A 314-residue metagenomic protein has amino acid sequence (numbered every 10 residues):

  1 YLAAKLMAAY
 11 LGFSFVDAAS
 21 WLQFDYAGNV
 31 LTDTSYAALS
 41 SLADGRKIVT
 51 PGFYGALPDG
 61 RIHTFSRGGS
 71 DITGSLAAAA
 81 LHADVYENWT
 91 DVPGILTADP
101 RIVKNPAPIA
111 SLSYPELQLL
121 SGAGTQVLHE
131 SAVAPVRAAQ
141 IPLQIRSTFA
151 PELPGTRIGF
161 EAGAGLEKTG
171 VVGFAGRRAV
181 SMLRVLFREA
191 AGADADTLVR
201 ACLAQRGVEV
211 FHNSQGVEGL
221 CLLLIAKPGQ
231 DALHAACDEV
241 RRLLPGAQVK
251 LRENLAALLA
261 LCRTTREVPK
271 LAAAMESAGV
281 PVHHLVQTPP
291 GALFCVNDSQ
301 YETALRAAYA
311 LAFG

Functional and structural regions predicted by a protein language model:
Y1-L128, V133, P290-Q300: Nucleotide/pyrophosphate-binding catalytic subdomain
S14, H82-V85, P142, E209 (+1 more regions): Residue-level detector of anion-binding/catalytic polar loops
S14-V16, E87, Q144, L153 (+1 more regions): Proline-centered turn/helix-capping motifs that create local helix->coil transitions or kinks
V16-A19, R146-T148, N213: Conserved beta-strand termini and adjacent loop/short-helix elements that scaffold enzyme active sites in alpha/beta
V92-G94, L143, S147-E152, E189 (+2 more regions): Glycine-rich beta-alpha junction loops
L128-E130, A139, Q144, F149-R157 (+2 more regions): Surface-exposed amphipathic alpha-helical tracts and adjacent flexible/coil segments at the periphery of soluble enzymes
T156-G314: A conserved regulatory-domain signal marking ACT and ACT-like small-molecule sensing domains and adjacent regulatory
